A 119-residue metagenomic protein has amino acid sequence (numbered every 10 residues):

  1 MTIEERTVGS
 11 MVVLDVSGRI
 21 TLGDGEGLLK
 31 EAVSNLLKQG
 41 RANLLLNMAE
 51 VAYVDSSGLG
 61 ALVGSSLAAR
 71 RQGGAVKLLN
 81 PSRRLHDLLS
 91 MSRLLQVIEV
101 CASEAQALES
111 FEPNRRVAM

Functional and structural regions predicted by a protein language model:
M1-D15: Short beta-strand/loop segment at the start of cytosolic alpha/beta domains
E4-R6, L79, C101: General small-molecule cofactor/ligand-binding pocket signal
V8-S10, R83, A105: Residues that form or immediately flank small-molecule/cofactor binding pockets and catalytic motifs
S10, L94-V97, S103: Glycine-centered tight turns that cap/initiate beta-strands
V16-G18, S103: Active-site donor-binding loop signature of nucleotide-sugar glycosyltransferases
I20-I98: Amphipathic alpha-helical interaction surfaces in cytosolic regulatory modules
V100-M119: A charged, well-structured terminal subsegment
